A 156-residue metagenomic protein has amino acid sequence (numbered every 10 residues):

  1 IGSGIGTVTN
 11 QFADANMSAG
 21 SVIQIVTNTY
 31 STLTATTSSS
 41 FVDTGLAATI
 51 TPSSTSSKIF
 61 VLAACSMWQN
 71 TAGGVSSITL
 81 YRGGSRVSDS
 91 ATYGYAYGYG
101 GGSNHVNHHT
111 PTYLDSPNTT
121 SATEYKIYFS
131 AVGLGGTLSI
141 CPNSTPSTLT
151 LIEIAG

Functional and structural regions predicted by a protein language model:
I1-L33, G156: Glycine-rich, low-complexity segments
A35-S40, T51-A122, K126-G156: Terminal beta-strand-rich extracellular "head" domains that mediate receptor/glycan or other ligand binding
L46-A48: Extended, low-complexity regulatory regions
